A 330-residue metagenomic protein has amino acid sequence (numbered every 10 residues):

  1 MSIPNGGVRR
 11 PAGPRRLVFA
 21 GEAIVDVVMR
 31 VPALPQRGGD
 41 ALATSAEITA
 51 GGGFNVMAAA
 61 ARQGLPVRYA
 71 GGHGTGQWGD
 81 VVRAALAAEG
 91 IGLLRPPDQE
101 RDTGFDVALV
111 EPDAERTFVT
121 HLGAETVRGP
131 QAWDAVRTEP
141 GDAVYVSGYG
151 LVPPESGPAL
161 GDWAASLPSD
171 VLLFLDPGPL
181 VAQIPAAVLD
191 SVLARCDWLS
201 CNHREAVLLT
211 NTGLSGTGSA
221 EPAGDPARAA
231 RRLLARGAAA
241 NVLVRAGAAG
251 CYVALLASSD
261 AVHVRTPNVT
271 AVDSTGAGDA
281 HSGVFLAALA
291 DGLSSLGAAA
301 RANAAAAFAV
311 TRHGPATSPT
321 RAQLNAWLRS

Functional and structural regions predicted by a protein language model:
M1-G72, Q77-A88, T270-V272: Glycine-rich phosphate/adenosyl-contacting loop at the front of the ribokinase-like
M1-V18, N211-S330: Conserved phosphate-binding/catalytic region of the ribokinase-like
A23, Y149, A280: Active-site metal-binding loops of divalent metal-dependent hydrolases
R37-L42, R62-V146, A326-S330: Conserved N-terminal subdomain of the carbohydrate kinase-like
A60, N202, G278: Short, conserved phosphate/pyrophosphate- and ester-handling motifs at nucleotide-, phospho-/glycolipid
A143-R228, A249-G250: Conserved beta-alpha-beta core of the PfkB/ribokinase-like small-molecule kinase fold
